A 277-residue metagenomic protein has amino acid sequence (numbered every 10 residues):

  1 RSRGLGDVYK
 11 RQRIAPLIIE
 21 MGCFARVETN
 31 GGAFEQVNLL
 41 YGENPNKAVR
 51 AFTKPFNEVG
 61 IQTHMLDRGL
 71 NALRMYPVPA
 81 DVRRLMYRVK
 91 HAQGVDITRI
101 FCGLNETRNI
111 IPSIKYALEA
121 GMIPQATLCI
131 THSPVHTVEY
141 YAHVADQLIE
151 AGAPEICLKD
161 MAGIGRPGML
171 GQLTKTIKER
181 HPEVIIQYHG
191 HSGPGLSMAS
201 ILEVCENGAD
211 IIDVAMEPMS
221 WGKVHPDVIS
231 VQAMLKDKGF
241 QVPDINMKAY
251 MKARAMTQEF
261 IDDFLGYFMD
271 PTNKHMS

Functional and structural regions predicted by a protein language model:
R1-Y9: Single conserved hydrophobic/aromatic residue that forms the stacking wall/gate of nucleotide- or nucleobase-binding
K10-A33, V89-I97: Catalytic domains of carbohydrate-active enzymes, especially glycoside hydrolases
G31-V144, A162-P167: Active-site beta->alpha loop and helix N-cap motifs at the rims of alpha/beta catalytic domains
I100, I156, G208, V231: Conserved, mostly hydrophobic/aromatic
H143-V144, P194-N207: Catalytic cores of alpha/beta
D160, N207-V224: Glycine-rich phosphate-binding active-site loops on the catalytic face of alpha/beta enzymes
S220-D244: C-terminal helical cap(s) of enzyme catalytic domains, especially alpha/beta-barrels
Q241-S277: A mid-to-C-terminal "edge-of-domain" accessory segment
